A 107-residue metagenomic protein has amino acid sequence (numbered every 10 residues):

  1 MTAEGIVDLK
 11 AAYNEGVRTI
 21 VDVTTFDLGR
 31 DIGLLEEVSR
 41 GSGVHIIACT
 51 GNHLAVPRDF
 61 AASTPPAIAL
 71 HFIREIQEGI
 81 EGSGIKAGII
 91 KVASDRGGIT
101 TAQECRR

Functional and structural regions predicted by a protein language model:
M1-T24, L28-S42, I68-K86: Alpha-helical scaffold segments that flank or form the walls of functional sites
E37-R40, H45-R107: Active-site gating/metal-coordination segments in enzymes
